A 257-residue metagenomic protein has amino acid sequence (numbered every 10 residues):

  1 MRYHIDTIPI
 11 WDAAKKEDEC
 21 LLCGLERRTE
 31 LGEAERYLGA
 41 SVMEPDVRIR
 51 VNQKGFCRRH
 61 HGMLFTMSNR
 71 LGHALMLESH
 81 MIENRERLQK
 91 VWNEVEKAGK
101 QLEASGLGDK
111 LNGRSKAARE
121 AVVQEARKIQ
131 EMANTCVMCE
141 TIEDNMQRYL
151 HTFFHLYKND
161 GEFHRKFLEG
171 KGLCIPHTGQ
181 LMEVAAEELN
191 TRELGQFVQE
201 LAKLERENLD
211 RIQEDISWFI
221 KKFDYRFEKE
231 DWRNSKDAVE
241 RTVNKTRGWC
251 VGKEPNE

Functional and structural regions predicted by a protein language model:
M1-G172, P176-E257: Intrinsically disordered, low-complexity regulatory regions of eukaryotic proteins
